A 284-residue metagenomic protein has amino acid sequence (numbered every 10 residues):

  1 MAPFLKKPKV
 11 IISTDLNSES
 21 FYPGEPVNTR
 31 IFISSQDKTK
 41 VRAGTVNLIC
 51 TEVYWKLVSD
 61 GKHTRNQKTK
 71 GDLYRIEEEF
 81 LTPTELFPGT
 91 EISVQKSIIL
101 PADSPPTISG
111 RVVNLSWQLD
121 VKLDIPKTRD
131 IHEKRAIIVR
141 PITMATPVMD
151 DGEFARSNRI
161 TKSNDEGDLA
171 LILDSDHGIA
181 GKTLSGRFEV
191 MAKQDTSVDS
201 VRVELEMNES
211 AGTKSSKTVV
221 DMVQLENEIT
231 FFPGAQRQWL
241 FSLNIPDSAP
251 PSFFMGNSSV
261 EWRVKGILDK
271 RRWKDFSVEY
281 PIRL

Functional and structural regions predicted by a protein language model:
M1-L284: C-terminal beta-sandwich interaction modules and adjacent acidic, Ser/Thr/Pro/Gly-rich low-complexity tails used
